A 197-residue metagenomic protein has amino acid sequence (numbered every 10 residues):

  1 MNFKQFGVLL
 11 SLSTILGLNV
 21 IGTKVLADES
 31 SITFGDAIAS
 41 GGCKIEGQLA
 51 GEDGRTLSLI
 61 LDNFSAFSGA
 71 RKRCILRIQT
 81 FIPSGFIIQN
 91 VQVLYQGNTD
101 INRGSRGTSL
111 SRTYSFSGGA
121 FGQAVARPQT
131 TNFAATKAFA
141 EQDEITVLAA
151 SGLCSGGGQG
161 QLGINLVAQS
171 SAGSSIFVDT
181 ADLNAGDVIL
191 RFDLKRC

Functional and structural regions predicted by a protein language model:
M1-S11: Bacterial N-terminal signal peptides that target proteins for export
I15-K24: C-terminal segment of classical bacterial N-terminal signal peptides
V25-F67: N-terminal leader/pro-regions and domain N-caps
I87-I101: A short beta-strand element within beta-rich, extracytoplasmic domains of secreted/secretory-pathway proteins
R103-A120: Short, surface-exposed beta-strand/strand-loop-strand elements in extracellular ectodomains
P128-G160: Short, surface-exposed tryptophan/glycine-enriched loops that mediate extracellular molecular recognition
C154-S174: Internal, hydrophobic beta-strand segments that form the core of beta-sheet-rich folds
S170-C197: Proprotein-processing/basic-patch segments
